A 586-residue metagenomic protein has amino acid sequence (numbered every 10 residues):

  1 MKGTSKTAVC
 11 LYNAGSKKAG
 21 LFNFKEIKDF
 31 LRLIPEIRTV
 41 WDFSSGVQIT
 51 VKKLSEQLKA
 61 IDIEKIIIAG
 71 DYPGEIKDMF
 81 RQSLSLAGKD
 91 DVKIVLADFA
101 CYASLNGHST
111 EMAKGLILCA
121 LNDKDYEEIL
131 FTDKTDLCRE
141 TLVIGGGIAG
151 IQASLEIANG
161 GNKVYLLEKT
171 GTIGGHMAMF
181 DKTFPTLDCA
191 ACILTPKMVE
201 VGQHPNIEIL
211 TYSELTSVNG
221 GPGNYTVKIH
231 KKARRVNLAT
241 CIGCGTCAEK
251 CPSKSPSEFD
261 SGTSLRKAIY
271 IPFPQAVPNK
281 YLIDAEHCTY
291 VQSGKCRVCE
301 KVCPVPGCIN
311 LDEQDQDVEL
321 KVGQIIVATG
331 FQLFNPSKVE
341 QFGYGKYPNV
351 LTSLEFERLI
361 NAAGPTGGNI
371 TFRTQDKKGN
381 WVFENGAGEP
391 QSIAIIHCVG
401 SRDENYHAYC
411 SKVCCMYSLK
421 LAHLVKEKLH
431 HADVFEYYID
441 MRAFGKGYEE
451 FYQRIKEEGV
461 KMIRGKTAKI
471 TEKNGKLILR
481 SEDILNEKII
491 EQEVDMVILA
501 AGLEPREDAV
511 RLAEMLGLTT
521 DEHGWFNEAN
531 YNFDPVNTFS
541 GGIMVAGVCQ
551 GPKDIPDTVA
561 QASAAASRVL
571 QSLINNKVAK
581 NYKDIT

Functional and structural regions predicted by a protein language model:
M1-T586: Residues forming the flavin
